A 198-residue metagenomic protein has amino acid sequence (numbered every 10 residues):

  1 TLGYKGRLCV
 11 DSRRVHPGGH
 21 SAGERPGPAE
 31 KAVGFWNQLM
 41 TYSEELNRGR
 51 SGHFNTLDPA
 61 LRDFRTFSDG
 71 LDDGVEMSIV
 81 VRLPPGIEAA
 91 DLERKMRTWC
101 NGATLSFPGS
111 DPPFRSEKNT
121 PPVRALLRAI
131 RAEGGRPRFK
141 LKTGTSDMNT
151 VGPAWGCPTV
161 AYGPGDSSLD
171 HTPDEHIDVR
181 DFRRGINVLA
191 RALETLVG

Functional and structural regions predicted by a protein language model:
L2-G198: Metal-dependent amide/peptide-bond hydrolase catalytic core, centered on the "pita-bread" metallohydrolase fold
